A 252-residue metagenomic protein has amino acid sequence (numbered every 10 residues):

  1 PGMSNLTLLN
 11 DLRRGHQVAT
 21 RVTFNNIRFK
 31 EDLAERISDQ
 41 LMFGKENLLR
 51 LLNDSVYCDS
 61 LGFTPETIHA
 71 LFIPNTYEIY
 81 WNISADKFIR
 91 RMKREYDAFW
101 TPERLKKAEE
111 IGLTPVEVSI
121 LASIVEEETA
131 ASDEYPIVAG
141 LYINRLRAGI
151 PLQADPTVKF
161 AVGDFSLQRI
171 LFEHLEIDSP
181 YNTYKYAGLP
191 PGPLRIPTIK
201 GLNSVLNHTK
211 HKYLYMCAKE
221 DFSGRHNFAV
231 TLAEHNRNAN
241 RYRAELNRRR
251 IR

Functional and structural regions predicted by a protein language model:
P1-R21: Terminal hydrophobic membrane-targeting helix
G2, N26-I27, N82: Short gly/acidic/polar-rich coil/turn motifs that serve as flexible hinges in modular proteins
G15-F43, E109-L113: Glycine-rich loop/hinge motif
T23, M42-E46, Y57-R252: Bacterial extracytoplasmic/cell-wall-associated proteins, especially those involved in peptidoglycan
I27, R50-L51: Short, glycine-/polar-rich solvent-exposed loops and beta-turns at beta-strand/coil boundaries
L52-V56: Structural preference for solvent-exposed beta-strand-turn elements and adjacent flexible terminal/loop segments within
